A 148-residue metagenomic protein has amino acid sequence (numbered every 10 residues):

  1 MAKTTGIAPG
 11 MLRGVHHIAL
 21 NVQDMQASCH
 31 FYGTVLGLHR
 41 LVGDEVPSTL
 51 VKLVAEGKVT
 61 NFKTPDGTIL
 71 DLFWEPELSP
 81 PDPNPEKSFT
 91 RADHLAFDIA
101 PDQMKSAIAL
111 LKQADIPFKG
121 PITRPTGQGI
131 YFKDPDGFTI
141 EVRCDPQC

Functional and structural regions predicted by a protein language model:
M1-M11, I108-C148: Vicinal oxygen chelate
A2-T5, E45-L50, E77-P83, F118: A short, acidic/glycine-rich surface segment
P9, V51-K52, E86: Short consensus segments that form the blades of beta-propeller domains, in both extracellular/periplasmic
V15-Q23, K58-P65, D82-L110, Q128-K133: Vicinal oxygen chelate
N21-I69: Core segments of cupin and vicinal oxygen chelate
A27-H30, T34, K105-Q113: Replace "anionic and nucleotidyl ligands
L70-F73, E141: Conserved beta-strand in the GNAT
W74-S79, D145: Acetyl-CoA-dependent GNAT
